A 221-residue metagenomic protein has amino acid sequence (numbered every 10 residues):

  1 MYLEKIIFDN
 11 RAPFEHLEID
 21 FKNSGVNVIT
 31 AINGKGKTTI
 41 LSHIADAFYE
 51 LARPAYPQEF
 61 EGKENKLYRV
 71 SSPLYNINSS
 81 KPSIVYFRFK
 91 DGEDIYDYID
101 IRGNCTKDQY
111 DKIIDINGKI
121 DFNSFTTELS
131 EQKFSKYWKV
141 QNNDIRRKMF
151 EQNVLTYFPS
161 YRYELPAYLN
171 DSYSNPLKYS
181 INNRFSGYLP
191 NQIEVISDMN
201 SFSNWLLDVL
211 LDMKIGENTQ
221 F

Functional and structural regions predicted by a protein language model:
M1-W205, D212, E217-Q220: P-loop NTPase switch/coupling surface
